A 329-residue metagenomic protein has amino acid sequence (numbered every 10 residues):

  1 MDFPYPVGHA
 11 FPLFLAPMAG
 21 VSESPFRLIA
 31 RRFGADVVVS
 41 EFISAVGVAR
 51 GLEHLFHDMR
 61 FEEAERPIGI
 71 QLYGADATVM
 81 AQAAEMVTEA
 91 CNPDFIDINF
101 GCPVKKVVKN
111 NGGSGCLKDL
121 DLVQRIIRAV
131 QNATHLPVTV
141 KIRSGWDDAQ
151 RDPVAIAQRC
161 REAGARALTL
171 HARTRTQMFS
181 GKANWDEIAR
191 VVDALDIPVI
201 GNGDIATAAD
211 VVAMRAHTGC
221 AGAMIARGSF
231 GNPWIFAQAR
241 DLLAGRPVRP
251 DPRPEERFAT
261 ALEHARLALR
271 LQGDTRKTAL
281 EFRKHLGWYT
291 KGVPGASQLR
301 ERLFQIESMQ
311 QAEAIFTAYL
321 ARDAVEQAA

Functional and structural regions predicted by a protein language model:
M1-A10, F14, A19, S24-P25 (+7 more regions): Alpha/beta catalytic cores of nucleotide-metabolism and tRNA/nucleoside-modifying enzymes
M1-H9, M18-D94: Glycine-rich, positively charged N-terminal anion/phosphate-binding segment
D2-F14, V48-P67, C102-G112, I127 (+2 more regions): N-terminal small/glycine-rich loop or linker at the start of catalytic domains across soluble metabolic enzymes
L13-P17, V38-S40, I68-L72, I96 (+4 more regions): Hydrophobic faces of well-ordered beta-strands that scaffold small-molecule active sites in alpha/beta enzyme cores
M18-G20, I43-A45, Y73-A75, G101-P103 (+4 more regions): Active-site beta-loop-alpha junctions enriched in small/polar residues
A81-G112, L120-I197, H217: Alpha/beta enzyme core
L117: Aromatic- and acidic-residue-enriched carbohydrate-binding clefts of CAZyme catalytic domains
